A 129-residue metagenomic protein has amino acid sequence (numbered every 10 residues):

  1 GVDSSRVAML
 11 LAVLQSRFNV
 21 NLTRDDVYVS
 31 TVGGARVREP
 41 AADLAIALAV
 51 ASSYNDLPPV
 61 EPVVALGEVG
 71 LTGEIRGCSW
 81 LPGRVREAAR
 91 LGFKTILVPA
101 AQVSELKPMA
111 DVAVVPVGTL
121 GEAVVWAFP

Functional and structural regions predicted by a protein language model:
G1-P129: Peripheral, non-AAA+ core regions of ATP-driven protein-machinery
